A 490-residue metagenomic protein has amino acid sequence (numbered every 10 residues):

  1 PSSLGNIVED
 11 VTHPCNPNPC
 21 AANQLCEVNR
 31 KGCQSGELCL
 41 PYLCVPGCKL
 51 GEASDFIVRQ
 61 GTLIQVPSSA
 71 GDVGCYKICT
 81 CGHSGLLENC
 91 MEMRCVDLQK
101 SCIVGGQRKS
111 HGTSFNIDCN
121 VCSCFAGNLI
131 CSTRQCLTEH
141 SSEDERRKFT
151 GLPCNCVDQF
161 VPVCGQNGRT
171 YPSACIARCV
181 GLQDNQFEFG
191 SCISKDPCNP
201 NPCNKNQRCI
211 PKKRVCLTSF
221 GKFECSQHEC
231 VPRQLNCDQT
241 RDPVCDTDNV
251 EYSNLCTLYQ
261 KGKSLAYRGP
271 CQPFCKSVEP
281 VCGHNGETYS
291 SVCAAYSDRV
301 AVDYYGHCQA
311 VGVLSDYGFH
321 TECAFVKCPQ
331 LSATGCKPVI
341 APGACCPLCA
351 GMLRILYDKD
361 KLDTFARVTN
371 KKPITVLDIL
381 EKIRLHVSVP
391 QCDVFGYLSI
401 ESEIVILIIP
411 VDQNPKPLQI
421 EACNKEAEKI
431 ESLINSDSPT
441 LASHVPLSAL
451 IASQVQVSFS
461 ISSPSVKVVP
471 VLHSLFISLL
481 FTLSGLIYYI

Functional and structural regions predicted by a protein language model:
P1-D10, G32-G47, T80-Q99, D118-P153 (+7 more regions): Short, disulfide-bonded extracellular cysteine-rich repeat modules
T12-L25, D72-C75, G105, F115-D118 (+5 more regions): Disulfide-braced loops of extracellular cysteine-rich modules
C20, C81, K109, F115 (+12 more regions): Fold-core signature of tandem repeat domains
L50-G51, D97-V104, G151-G165, P232-D246 (+2 more regions): Short acidic, Pro/Gly- and aromatic-enriched capping/linker segments at domain boundaries
V157, H386-S462: Extracellular juxtamembrane "stalk/stem" segments on the ectodomain side of transmembrane proteins
K372-Q391: Short amphipathic alpha-helix segments
Q454-F476: C-terminal GPI-anchoring signal of eukaryotic secretory precursors
F481-Y489: Single-pass type I membrane-protein transmembrane alpha-helix
